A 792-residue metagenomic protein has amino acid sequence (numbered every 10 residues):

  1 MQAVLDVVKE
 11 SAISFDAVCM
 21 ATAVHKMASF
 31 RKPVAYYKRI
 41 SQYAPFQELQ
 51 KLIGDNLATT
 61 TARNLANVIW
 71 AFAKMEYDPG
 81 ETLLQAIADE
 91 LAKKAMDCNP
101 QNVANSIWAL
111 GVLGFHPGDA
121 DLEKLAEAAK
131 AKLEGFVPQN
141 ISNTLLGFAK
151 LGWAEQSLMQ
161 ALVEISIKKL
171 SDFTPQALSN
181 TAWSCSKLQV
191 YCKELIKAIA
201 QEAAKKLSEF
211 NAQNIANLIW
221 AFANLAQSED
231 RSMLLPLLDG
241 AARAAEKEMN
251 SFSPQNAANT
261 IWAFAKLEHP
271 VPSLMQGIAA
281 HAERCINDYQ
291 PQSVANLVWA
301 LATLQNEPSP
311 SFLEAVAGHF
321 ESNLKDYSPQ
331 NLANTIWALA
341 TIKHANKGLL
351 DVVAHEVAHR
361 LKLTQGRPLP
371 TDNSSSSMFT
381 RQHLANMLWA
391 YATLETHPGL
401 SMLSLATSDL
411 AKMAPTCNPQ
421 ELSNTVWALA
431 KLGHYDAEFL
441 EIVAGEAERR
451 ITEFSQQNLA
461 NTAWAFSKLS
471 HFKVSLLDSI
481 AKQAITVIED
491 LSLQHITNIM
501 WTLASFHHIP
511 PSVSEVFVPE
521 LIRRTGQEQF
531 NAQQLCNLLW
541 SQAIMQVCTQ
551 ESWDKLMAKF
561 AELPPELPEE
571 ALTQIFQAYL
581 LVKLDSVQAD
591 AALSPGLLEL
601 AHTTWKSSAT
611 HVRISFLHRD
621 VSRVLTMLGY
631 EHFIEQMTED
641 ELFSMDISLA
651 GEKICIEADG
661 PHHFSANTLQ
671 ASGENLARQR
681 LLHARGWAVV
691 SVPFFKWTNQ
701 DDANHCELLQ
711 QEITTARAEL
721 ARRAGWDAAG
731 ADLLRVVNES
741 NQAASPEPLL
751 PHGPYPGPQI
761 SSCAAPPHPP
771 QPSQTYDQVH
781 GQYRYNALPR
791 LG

Functional and structural regions predicted by a protein language model:
M1-G792: Eukaryotic RNA-binding helical-repeat scaffolds
